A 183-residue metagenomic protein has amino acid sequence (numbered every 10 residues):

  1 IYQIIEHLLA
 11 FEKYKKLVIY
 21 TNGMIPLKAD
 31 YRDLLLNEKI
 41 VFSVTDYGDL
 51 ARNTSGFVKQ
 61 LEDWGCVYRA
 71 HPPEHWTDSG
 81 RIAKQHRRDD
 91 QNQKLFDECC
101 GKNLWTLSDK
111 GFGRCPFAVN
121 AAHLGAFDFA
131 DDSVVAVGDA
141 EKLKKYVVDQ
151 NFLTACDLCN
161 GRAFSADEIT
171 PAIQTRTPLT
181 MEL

Functional and structural regions predicted by a protein language model:
I1-E6, L27-L34: Distinct, well-ordered alpha-helical segments
Q3, R52-F57, D90-N92, D139: Well-ordered, non-membrane alpha-helical segments in soluble/globular domains
E12-P26, K39-E74: Core AdoMet radical
D33-L34, V58-K59, I82-R87: Short low-complexity, flexible loop/linker segments enriched in glycine and/or proline with clustered acidic
L35-L36, Q150: Flexible, charged surface loops at secondary-structure boundaries
F42-D49, C66-K102: Conserved strand-turn element in the central/C-terminal portion of the radical SAM core barrel that lines
I82-L183: Accessory C-terminal segments flanking Radical SAM cores
